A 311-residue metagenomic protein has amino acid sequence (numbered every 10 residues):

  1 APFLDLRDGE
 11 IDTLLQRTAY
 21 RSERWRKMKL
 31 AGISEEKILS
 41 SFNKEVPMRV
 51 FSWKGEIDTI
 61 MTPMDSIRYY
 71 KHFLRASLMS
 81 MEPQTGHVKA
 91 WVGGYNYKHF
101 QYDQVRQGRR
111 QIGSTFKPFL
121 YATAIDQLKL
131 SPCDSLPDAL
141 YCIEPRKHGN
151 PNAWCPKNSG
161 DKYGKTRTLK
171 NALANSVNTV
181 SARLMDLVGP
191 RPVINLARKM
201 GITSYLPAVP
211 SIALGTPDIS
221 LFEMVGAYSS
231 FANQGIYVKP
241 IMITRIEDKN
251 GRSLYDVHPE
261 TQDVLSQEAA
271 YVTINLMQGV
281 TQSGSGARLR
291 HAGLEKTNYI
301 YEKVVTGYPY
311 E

Functional and structural regions predicted by a protein language model:
A1-E82, H87, W91, Y97-D103 (+4 more regions): A penicillin-recognizing enzyme superfamily signal
Y70-A76, H99-F119, C133-S135, T166-R167 (+1 more regions): Short active-site loop at a secondary-structure junction that contains or immediately precedes the catalytic residue(s)
Y97-H99, R110, I125-D126, P132-C133 (+1 more regions): Proteins synthesized as precursors that undergo proteolytic processing into mature forms
L120, A124-I125, E223: Active-site-flanking alpha-helical
T123-L128, L187, S230-Q234: Active-site catalytic microenvironments for nucleophilic, acid-base chemistry
L130-V193, Y237, K249-G279, G307: Conserved catalytic neighborhood of penicillin-recognizing serine enzymes
R146-H148, M200, P240-R245: Flexible glycine/proline-rich, aromatic-decorated loop/lid segments
N150-C155, V188-G226: Mid-domain, small-residue-enriched loop/turn segments at the edges of structured enzyme/sensor domains
